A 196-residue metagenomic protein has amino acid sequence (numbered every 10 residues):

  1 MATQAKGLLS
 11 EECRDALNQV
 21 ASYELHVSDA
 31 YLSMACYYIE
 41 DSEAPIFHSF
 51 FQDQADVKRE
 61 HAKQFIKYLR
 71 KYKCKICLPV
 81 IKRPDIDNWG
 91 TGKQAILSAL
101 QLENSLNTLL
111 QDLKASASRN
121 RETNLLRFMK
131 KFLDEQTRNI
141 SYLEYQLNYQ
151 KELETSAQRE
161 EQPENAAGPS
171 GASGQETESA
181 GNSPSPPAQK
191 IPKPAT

Functional and structural regions predicted by a protein language model:
M1-T196: Iron-associated oxidoreductase/ferritin-like identity signal
